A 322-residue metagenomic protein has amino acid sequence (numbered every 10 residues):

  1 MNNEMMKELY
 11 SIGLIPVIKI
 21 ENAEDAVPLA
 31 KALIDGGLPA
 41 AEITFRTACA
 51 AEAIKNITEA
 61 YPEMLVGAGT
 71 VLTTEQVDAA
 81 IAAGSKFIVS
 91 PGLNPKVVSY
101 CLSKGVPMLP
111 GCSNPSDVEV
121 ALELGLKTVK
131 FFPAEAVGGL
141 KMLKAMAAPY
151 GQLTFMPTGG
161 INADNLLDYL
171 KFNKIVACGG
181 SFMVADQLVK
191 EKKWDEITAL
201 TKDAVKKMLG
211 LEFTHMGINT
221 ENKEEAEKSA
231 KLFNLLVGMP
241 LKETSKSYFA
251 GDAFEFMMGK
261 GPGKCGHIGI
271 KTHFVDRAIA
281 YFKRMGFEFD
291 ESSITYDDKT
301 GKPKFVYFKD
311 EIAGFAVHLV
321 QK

Functional and structural regions predicted by a protein language model:
M1-A83, S103, E191-K206: Conserved N-terminal beta1-alpha1 strand-loop-helix module at the mouth
M5-K19, V205-A230, G263-I270: N-terminal beta-strand motif that seeds the catalytic metal site of vicinal oxygen chelate
V17-K19, A40-T47, M64-L72, S85-L93 (+3 more regions): Catalytic beta/alpha-barrel core
L29, T73-A83, S116-L124, I161-V176: Catalytic cores of alpha/beta
I34-P39, A60-M64, I81-I88, S103-L109 (+3 more regions): Glycine-enriched alpha-helix->loop->beta-strand junction motifs that scaffold or abut catalytic
F87, P91-V97, K130-L140, K174-I197: Glycine-rich phosphate-binding active-site loops on the catalytic face of alpha/beta enzymes
N222-V237, A278-G286: Amphipathic alpha-helical segments
D252-M257, K283-K322: Vicinal oxygen chelate
